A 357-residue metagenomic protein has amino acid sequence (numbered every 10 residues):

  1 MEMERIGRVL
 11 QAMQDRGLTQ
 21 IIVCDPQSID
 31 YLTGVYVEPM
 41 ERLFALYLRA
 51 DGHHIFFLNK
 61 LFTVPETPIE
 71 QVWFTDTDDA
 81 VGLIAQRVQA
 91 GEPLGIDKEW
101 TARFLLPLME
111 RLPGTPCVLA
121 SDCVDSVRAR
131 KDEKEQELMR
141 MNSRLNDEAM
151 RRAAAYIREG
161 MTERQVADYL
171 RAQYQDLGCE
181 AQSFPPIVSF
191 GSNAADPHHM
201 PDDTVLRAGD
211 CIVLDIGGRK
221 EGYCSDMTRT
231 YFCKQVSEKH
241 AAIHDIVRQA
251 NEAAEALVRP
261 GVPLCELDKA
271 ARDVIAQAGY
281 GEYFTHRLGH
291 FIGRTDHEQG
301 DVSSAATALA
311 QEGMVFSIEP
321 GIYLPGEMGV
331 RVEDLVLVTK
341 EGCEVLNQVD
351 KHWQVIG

Functional and structural regions predicted by a protein language model:
M1-G357: Active-site neighborhoods and metal-handling regions in enzymes and metal-associated proteins
